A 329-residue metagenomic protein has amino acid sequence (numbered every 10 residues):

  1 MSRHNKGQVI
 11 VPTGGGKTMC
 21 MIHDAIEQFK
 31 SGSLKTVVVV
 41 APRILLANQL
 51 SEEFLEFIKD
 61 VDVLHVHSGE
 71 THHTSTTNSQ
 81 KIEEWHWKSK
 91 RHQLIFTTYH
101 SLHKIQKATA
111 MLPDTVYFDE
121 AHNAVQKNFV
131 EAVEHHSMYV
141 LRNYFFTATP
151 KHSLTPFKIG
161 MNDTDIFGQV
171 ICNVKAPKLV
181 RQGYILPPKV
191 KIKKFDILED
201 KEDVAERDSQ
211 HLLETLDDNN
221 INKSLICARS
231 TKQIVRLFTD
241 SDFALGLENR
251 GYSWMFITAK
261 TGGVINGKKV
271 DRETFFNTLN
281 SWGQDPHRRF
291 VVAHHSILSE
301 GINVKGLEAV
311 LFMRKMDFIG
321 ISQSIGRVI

Functional and structural regions predicted by a protein language model:
H4-D24: Walker A/P-loop
T18-C20, S33-E56, R229-I234: Conserved Walker A/P-loop ATP-binding site and its immediately adjacent core in helicase/helicase-like ATPase domains
L45-T76, L245-G246: Conserved helix-turn-beta segment of the N-terminal RecA-like "Helicase ATP-binding" lobe in SF1/SF2 helicases
T74-T115, K127, I297: Conserved helix/coil segment N-terminal to the catalytic DExD/H
H122-I185: Post-DEXD/H (motif II) to motif III coupling segment of the RecA-like Helicase ATP-binding lobe
G168-V235: Conserved interdomain linker/interface between the two RecA-like ATPase lobes of SF2 helicase motors
T231-T258: Conserved helicase motor "Helicase C" RecA-like lobe of SF1/SF2 P-loop NTPases
A259-I329: Conserved RecA-like P-loop NTPase helicase motor core
